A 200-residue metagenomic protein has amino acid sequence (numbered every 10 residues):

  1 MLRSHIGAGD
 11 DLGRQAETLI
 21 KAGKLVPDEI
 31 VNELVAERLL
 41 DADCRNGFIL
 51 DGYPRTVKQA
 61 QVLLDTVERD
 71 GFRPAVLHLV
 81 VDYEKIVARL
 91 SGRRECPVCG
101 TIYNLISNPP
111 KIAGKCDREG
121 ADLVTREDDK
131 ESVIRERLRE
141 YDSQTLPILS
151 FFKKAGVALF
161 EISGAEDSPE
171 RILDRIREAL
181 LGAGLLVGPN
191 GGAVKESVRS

Functional and structural regions predicted by a protein language model:
M1-F72, D82-K85, E95-V98, R126: ATP-dependent small-molecule kinase phosphotransfer cores that center on conserved nucleotide phosphate-binding segments
A8, L19-A22, R38-A42, T66-D70 (+8 more regions): Conserved, well-folded catalytic cores of nucleic-acid-processing and energy-transducing macromolecular machines
A22, I106, L138: A short acidic, glycine-rich active-site loop that binds or catalyzes chemistry on phosphate/adenosine moieties
K24, A75, F160-I162: Structural signal for short hydrophobic segments within the conserved structured cores of catalytic domains across
D28, G52, L79, R137 (+1 more regions): Glycine- and other small-residue-rich loops at beta-strand/loop junctions that grip anionic moieties
D51, D70-R93, V98, N104-R118: Conserved phosphate-donor/acceptor-positioning beta-strand/loop module used by diverse small-molecule
Q61, V87-L90, I172-L173: Short, well-ordered secondary-structure micro-motifs
D122-S200: NTP-dependent small-molecule kinase module
